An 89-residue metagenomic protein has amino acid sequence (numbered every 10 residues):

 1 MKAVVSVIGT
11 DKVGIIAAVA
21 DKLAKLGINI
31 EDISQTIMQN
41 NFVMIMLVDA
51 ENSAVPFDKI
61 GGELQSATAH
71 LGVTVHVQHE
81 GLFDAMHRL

Functional and structural regions predicted by a protein language model:
M1-L89: A conserved regulatory-domain signal marking ACT and ACT-like small-molecule sensing domains and adjacent regulatory
